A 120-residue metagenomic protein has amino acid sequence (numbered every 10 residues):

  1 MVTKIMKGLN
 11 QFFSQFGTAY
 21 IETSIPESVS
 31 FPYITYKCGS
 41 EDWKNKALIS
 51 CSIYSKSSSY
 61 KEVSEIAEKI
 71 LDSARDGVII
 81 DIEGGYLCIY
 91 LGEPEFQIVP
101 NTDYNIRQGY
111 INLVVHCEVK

Functional and structural regions predicted by a protein language model:
M1-Y20, S28, T35-K120: Charged, amphipathic alpha-helical segments and their flanking helix caps
